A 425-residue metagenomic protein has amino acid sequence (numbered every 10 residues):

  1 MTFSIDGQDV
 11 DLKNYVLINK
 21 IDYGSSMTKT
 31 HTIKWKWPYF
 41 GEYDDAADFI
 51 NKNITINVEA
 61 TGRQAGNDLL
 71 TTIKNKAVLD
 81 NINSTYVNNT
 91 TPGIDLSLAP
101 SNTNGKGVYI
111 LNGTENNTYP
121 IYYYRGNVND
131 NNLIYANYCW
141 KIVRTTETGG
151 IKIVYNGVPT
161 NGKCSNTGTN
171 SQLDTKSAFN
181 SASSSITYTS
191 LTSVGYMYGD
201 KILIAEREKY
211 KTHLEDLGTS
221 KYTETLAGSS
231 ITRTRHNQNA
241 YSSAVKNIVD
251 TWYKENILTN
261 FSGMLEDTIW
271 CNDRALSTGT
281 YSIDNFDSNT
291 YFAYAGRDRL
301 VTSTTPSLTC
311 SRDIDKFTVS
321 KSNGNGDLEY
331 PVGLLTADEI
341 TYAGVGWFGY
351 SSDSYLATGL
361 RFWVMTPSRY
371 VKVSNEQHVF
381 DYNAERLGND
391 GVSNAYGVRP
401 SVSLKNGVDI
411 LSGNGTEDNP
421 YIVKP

Functional and structural regions predicted by a protein language model:
M1-L12: Surface-exposed interaction patch
D9, Y39-G41, G62-G66, P159 (+1 more regions): Residues that cap or initiate secondary-structure elements
D9-D11, Y43, C139, R386: Short, solvent-exposed loop/turn motifs
V16, K20-Y23, D68-P425: Long, domain-scale functional regions
L17-L70: C-terminal, structured domain-capping segment
